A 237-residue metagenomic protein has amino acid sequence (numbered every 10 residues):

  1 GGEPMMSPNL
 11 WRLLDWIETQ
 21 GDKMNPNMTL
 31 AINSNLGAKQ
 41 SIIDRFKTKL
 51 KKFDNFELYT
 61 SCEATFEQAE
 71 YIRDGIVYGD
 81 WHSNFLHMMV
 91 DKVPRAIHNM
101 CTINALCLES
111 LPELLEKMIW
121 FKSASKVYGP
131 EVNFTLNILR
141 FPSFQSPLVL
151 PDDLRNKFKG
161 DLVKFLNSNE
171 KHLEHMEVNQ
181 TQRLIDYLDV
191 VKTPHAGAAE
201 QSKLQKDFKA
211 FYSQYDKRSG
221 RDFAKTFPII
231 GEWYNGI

Functional and structural regions predicted by a protein language model:
G1-P8, Q20-I42, L50-S83, R95-A105 (+1 more regions): Core AdoMet radical
L13, R45-F46, V77-M88, L114-M118: A general structural detector for well-ordered alpha-helical segments in enzyme core domains, enriched
L13-T19: Conserved Walker B catalytic segment
K23-P26, K122-V132, E170-M176, H195-A199: Intrinsically disordered, low-complexity coil segments
M24, K52-F53, N84-I97, F121 (+1 more regions): A structural motif corresponding to the C-terminal end of an alpha-helix and its immediate exit/capping segment
I103-E109, K126-L162, H175-L184: Flexible glycine/acidic-rich beta-alpha junction loops that bind and position SAM and/or redox cofactors in anaerobic
A105-K122: Catalytic cores of alpha/beta
V163-I237: Radical SAM enzyme core and accessory elements
